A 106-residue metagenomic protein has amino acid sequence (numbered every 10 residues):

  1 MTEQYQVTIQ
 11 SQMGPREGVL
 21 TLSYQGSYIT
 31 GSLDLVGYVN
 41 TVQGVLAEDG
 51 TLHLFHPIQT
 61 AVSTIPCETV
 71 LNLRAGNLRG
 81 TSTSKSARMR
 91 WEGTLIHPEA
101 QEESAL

Functional and structural regions predicted by a protein language model:
M1-A75, R79-L106: Central antiparallel beta-sheet cores of small beta-barrel/beta-sandwich binding domains
